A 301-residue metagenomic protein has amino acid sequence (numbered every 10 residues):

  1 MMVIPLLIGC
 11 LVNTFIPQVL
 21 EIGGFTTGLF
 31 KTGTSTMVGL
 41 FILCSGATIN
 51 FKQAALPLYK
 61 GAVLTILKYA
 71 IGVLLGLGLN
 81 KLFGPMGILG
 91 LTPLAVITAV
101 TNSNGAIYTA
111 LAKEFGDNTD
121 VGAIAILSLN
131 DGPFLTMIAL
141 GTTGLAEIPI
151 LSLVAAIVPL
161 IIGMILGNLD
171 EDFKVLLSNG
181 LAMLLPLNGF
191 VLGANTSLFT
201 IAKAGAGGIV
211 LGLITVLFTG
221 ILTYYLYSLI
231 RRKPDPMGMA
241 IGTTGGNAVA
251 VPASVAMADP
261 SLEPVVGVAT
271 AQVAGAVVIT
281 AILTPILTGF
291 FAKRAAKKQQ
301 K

Functional and structural regions predicted by a protein language model:
M1-V3, P57-Y69, G90, T119-L127 (+2 more regions): Cytoplasmic-side transmembrane-helix entry/capping segments in multi-pass membrane proteins
V3, G28-T32, I49-N80, G132 (+2 more regions): Entry/N-cap segments of selected transmembrane alpha helices and their immediately preceding amphipathic helices
I4, L67-L75, V100-G105, V121-T142 (+2 more regions): Membrane-embedded alpha-helical segments of transport systems, primarily multispan ion/solute transporters
L6-F15, T27-K60, L160-D170, N179-A204 (+1 more regions): Hydrophobic transmembrane alpha-helices of secondary-active transporters and Na+-translocating membrane complexes
T26-L40, G87-T101, A146-I161, A206-F218 (+1 more regions): Structural signature of hydrophobic alpha-helical transmembrane segments
I49-Y59, F83-T92, T101-A123, N130 (+4 more regions): Juxtamembrane helix-boundary/capping and inter-helix hinge elements in multi-pass membrane proteins
A62-T101, I209-S261, P285-A295: Transmembrane alpha-helices that form the ion-translocation and gating core of multi-pass ion transport proteins
G76-K81, T136-L145, V191-G205, A248-G267: Hydrophobic alpha-helical transmembrane segments in multi-pass integral membrane proteins
